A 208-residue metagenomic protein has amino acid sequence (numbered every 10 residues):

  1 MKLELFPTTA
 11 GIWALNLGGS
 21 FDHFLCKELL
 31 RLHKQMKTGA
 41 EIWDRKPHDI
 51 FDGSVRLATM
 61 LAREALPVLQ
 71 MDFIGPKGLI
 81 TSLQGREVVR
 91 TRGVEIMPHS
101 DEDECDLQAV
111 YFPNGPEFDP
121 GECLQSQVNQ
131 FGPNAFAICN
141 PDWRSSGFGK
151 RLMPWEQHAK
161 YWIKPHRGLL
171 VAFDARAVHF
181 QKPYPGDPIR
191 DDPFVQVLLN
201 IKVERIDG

Functional and structural regions predicted by a protein language model:
M1-K77, R86, G93-I96: Non-heme Fe(II)/2-oxoglutarate
P7-G11, T81-L83, C105-L107, D191-V197: Residues at beta-strand starts and edge strands
I74-S82, G121-Q125: Short acidic alpha-helical/loop segments enriched in Asp/Glu that coordinate divalent cations
R86-A172, K182: Catalytic core of non-heme Fe(II) oxygenases with the double-stranded beta-helix
Q108-V110, A172, I189-D207: A short hydrophobic beta-strand segment most commonly corresponding to one strand of the jelly-roll/cupin
N114-P116, F180, K202-I206: Short coil/turn motifs at secondary-structure junctions
I163, P183-P185, I189-F194: Exposed regions on extracellular, virion, or secretory-pathway luminal proteins
